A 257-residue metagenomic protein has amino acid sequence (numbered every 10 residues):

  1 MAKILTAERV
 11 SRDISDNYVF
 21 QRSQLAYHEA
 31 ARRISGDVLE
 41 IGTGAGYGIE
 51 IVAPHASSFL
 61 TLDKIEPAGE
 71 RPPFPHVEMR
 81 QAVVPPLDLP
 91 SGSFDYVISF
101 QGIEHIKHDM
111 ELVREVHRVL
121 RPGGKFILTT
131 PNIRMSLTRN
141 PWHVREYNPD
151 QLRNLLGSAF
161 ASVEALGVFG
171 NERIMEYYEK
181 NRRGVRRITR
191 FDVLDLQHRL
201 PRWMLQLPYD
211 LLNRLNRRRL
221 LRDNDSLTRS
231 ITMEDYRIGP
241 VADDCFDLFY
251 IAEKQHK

Functional and structural regions predicted by a protein language model:
M1-P90, Y96-F100, M110-V113, P149 (+4 more regions): Conserved N-terminal segment of class I S-adenosyl-L-methionine
V52, V116, L156: Class I S-adenosylmethionine-dependent transferase superfamily signal
Q101-H105: Short catalytic micro-motifs in class I SAM-dependent methyltransferases
M110-P122: A short glycine-rich, Lys/Arg-flanked "PGG" loop and its adjoining helix->strand segment in the class I
G124-T130: Conserved beta-strand signature within the Rossmann-like core of class I S-adenosyl-L-methionine
S136-N154: Acceptor-substrate binding/catalytic loop of class I
F160-E172: Conserved S-adenosyl-L-methionine
R186-R217: A conserved mid-domain beta-alpha-beta active-site/ligand-binding segment of alpha/beta enzyme cores
